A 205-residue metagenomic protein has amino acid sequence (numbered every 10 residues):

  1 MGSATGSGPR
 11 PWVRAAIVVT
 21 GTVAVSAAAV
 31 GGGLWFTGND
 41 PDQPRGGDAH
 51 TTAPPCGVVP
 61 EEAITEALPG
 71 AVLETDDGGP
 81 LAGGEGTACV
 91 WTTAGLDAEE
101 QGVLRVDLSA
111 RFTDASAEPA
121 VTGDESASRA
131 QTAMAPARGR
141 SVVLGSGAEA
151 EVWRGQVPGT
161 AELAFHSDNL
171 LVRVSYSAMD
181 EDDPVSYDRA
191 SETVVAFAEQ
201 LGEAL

Functional and structural regions predicted by a protein language model:
M1-G47, E61: Hydrophobic single-pass membrane-targeting/anchoring helices
L34-L205: A small/polar (G/S/T-enriched), proline-flanked helix-loop surface module common in exported/cell-envelope proteins
